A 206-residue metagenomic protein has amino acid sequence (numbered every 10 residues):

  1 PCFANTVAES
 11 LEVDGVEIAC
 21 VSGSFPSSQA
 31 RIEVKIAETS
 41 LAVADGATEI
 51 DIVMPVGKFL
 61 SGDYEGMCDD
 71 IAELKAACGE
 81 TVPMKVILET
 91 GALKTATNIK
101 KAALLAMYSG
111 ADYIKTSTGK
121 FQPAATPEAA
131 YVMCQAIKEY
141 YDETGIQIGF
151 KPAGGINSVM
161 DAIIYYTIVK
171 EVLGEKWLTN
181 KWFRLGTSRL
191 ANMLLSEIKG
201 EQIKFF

Functional and structural regions predicted by a protein language model:
C2-F150, N157-S188, S196-F206: Alpha/beta enzyme core
N192: Metal-centered catalytic cores of metalloenzymes
